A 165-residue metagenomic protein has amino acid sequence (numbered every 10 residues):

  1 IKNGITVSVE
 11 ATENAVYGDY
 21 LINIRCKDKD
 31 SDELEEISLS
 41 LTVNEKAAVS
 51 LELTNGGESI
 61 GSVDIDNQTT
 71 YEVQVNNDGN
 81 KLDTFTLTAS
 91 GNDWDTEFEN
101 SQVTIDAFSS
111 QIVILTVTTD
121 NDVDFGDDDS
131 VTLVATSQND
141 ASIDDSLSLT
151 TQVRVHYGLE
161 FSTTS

Functional and structural regions predicted by a protein language model:
I1-S165: Long beta-sheet-rich domains in secretory-pathway and surface-associated proteins
